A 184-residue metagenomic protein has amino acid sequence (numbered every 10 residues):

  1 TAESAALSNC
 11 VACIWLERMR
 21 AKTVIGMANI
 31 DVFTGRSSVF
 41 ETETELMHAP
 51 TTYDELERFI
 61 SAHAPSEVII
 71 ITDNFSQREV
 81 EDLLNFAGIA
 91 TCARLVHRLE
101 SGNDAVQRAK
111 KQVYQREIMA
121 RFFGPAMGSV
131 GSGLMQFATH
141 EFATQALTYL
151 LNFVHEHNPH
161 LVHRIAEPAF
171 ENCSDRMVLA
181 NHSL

Functional and structural regions predicted by a protein language model:
T1-L184: Charged catalytic and DNA/RNA-contacting regions of genome-maintenance and nucleic-acid-processing enzymes
